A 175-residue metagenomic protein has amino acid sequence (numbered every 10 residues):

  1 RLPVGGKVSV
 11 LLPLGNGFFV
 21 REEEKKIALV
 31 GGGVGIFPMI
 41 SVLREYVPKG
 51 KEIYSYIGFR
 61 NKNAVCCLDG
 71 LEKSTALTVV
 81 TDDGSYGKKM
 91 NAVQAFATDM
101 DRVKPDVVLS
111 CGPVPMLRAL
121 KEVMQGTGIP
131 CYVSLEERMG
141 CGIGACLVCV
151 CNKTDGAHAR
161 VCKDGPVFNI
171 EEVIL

Functional and structural regions predicted by a protein language model:
R1-A28: FAD-binding FR-type
V4, E22-K26, P48, E52 (+2 more regions): Iron-sulfur (Fe-S) cluster-binding modules
K7, K26, K51-S55, A76 (+2 more regions): Residues at the starts of beta-strands that form the adenosine-phosphate
L11, V30, Y56-G58, C111 (+1 more regions): Structural motif
K26-I36: Short, glycine-rich nucleotide/cofactor-binding loops
V34-M39, M116: Hydrophobic/small residue at the entry helix of a nucleotide-binding pocket
P38-V47: Histidine-anchored nucleotide/phosphate-binding helix
R60-L175: Reductase modules of NAD(P)H-dependent flavoproteins
